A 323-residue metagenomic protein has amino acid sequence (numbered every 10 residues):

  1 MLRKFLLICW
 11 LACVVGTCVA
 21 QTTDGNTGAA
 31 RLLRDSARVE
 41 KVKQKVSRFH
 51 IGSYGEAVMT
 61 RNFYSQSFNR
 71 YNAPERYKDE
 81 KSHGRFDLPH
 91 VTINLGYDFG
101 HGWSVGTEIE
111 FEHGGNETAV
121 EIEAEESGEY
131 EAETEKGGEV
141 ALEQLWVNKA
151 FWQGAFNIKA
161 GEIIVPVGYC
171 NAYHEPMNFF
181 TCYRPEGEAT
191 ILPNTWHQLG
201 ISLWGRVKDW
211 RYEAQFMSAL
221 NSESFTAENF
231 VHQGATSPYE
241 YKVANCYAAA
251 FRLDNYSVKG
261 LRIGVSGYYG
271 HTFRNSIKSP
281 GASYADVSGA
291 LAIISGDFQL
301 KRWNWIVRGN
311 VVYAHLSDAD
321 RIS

Functional and structural regions predicted by a protein language model:
M1-T23: Bacterial Sec-dependent N-terminal signal peptides
C18-R70: N-terminal periplasmic/intermembrane-space "pro-region" immediately following the signal or transit peptide
R34-D35, A73-D79, E126-E131, C182-G187 (+2 more regions): Extracytoplasmic loops and strand-loop junctions of Gram-negative outer membrane beta-barrel proteins
E40, D79-H83, E133-K136, E188-P193 (+3 more regions): Outer-membrane beta-barrel domain signature
Q44-N62, K81-S222, N245, A249 (+1 more regions): Outer membrane beta-barrel
E56-V58, Y71-N72, V258-S323: Detector for outer-membrane/organellar transmembrane beta-barrel domains, recognizing the amphipathic beta-strand
V58-Y64, E112-N116, V167, R184-G187 (+4 more regions): Sequence/structural signature of outer-membrane beta-barrel proteins
F63-Y71, E117-A124, G137-A141, N171-M177 (+3 more regions): Outer-membrane beta-barrel translocator domains and adjoining extracellular loop/strand segments of Gram-negative
